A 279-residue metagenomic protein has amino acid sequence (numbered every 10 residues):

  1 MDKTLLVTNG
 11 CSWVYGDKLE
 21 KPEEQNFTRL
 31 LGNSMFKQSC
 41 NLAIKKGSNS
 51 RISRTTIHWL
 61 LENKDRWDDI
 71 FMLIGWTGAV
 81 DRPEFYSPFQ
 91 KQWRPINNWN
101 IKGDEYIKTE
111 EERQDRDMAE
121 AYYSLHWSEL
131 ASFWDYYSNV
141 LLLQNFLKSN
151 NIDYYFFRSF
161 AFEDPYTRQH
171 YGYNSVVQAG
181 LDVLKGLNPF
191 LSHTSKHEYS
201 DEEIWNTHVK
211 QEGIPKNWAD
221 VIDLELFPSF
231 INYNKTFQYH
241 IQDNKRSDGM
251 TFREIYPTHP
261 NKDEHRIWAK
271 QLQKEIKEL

Functional and structural regions predicted by a protein language model:
M1-T55, I267: Serine-esterase "nucleophile elbow" of acetyl-processing enzymes
I57-R266, K270-L279: Alpha-helical cap/lid subdomain in secreted, periplasmic, or secretory-pathway luminal O-acyl-processing enzymes
